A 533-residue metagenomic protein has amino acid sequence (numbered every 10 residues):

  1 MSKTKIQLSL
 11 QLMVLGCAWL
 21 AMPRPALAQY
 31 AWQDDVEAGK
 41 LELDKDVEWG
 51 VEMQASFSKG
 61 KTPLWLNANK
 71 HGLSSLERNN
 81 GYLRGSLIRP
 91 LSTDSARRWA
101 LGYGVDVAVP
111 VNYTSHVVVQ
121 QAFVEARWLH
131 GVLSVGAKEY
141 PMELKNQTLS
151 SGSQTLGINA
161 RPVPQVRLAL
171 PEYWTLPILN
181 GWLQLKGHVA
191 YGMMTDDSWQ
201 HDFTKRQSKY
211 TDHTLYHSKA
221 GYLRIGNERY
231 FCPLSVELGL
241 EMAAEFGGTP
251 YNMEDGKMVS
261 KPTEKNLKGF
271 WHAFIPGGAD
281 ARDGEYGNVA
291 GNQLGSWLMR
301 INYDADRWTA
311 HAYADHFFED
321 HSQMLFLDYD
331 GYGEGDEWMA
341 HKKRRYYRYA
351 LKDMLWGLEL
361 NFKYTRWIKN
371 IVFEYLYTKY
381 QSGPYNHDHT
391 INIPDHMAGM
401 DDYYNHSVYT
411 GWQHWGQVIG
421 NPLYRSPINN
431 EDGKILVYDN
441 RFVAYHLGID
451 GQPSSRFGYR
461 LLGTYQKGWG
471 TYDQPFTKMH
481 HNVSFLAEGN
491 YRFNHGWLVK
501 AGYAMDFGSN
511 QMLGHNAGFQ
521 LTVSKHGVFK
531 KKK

Functional and structural regions predicted by a protein language model:
M1-W32, V523, K533: Bacterial Sec-dependent N-terminal signal peptides
Y30-L83, D94-V105, G187-Y191: Transmembrane beta-strand segments of Gram-negative outer membrane beta-barrel proteins
W32-W49, R89-L101, T114, R127-G131 (+7 more regions): Short loop/turn motifs that connect adjacent beta-strands in outer-membrane beta-barrel proteins
V47-K61, L101-V109, A126, L133-E139 (+7 more regions): Transmembrane beta-barrel strands of outer-membrane/channel proteins
E48-E52, R78-S86, V117-Q121, V163-R167 (+6 more regions): Transmembrane beta-barrel architecture of outer-membrane proteins
S56-G60, D106-Y113, K138-Q154, T175 (+7 more regions): Sequence/structural signature of outer-membrane beta-barrel proteins
P141-M258: Internal, well-ordered domain-core segments that constitute the primary functional module of diverse proteins
L234-L240, P250-K533: Exposed, low-structure sequence patches enriched in small/polar residues
